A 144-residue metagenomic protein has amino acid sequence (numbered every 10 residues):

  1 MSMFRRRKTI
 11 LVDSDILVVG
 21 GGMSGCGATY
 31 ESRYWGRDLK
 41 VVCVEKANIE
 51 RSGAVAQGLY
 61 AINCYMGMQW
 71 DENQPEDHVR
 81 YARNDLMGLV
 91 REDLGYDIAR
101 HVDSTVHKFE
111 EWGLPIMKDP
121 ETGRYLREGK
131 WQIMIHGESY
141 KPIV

Functional and structural regions predicted by a protein language model:
M1-D13: A short, basic/flexible loop-to-alpha-helix module at the beginning of a structural domain
R5-K8, K46-V144: Conserved N-terminal/central alpha/beta ligand/cofactor-binding core
S14-C43: N-terminal Rossmann-like FAD-binding beta1-loop-alpha1 element of flavoenzymes
